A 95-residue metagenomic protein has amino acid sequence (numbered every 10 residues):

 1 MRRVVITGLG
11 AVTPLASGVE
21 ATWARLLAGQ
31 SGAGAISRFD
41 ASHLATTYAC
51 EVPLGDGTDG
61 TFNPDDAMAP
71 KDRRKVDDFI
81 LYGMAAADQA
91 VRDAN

Functional and structural regions predicted by a protein language model:
M1-N95: Conserved "HGTGT" condensation-loop signature of ketosynthase/thiolase-family condensing enzymes that catalyze
